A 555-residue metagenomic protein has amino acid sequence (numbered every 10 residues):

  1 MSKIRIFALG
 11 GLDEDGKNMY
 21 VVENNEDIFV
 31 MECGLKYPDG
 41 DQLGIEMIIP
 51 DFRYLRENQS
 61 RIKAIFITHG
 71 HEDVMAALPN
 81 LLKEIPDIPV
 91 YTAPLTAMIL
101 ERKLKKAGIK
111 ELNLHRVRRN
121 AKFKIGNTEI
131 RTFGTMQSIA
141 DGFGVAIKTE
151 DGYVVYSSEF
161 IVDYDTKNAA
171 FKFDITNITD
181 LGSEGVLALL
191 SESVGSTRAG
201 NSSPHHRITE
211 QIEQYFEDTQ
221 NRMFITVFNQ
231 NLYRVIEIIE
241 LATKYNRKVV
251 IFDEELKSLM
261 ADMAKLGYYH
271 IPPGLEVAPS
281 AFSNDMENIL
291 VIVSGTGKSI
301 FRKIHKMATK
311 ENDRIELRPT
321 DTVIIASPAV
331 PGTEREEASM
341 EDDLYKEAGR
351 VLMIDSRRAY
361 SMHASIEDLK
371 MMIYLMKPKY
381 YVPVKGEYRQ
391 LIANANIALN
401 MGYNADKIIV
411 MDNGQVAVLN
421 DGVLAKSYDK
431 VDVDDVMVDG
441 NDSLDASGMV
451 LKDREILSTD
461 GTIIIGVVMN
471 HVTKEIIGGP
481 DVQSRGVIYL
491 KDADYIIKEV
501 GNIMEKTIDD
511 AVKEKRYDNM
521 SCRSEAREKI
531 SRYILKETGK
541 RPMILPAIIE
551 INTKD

Functional and structural regions predicted by a protein language model:
M1-F66, H71-S283, R302-E316, R335-A338: His/Asp/Glu-rich metal-coordinating catalytic cores of metallo-dependent phosphodiesterases/hydrolases acting on
I6, L114-R116, A188-L190, V323 (+3 more regions): Conserved beta-strand scaffold positions in the cores of enzyme catalytic domains, especially in NTP/NDP-utilizing
E14, I139, D285, L457-T459 (+1 more regions): Solvent-exposed loop and beta-edge segments used for protein-protein assembly and interaction
L104, A398, I534: Conserved hydrophobic residues forming the short capping helix/wall of the S-adenosyl-L-methionine
T197-A326, V330-K377, V382-E499, E505-R516 (+2 more regions): Hard-cation-handling environments
I456-L457, V468-N470, L545-I551, D555: C-terminal edge-of-domain segments
N519-N552: C-terminal tails and terminal domains of large nucleic-acid-associated and other macromolecular-machine proteins
